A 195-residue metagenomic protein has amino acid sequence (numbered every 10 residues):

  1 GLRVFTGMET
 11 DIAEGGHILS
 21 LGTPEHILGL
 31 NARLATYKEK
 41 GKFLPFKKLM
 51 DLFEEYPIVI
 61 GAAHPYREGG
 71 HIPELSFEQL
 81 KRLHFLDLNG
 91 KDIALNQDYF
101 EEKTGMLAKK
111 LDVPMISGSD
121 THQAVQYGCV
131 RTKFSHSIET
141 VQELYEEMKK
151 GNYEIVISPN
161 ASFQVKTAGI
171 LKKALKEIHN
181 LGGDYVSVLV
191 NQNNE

Functional and structural regions predicted by a protein language model:
G1-G7: Active-site surface patch of divalent metal-dependent phosphodiester/phosphate bond hydrolases
R3, I12-L28, D51, E68-E195: Charged catalytic cores and adjacent phosphate/nucleic-acid-binding surfaces used for phosphate/nucleic-acid chemistry
M8, A63, S119: Active-site flanking residues adjacent to catalytic metal/cofactor-binding acidic residues
I18-P57: Binuclear metal-dependent hydrolase catalytic cores centered on His/Asp/Glu-rich metal-binding motifs
P57-G70: Aromatic-lined carbohydrate-recognition surfaces of secreted/lumenal glycan-active proteins
